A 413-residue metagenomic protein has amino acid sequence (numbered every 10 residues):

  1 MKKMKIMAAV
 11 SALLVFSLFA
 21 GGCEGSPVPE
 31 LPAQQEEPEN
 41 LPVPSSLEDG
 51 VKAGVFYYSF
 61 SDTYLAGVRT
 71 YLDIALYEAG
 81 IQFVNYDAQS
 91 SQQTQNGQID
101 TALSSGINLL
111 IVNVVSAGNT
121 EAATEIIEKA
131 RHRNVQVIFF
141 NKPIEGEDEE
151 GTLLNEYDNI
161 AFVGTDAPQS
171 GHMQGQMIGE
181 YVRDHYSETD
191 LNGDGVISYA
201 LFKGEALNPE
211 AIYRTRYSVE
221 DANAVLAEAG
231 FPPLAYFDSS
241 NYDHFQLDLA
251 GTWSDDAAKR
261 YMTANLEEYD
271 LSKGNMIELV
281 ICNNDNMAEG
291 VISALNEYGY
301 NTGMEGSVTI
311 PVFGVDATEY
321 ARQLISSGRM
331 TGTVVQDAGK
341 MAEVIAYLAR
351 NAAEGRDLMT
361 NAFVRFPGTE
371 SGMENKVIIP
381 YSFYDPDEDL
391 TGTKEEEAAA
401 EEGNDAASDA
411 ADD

Functional and structural regions predicted by a protein language model:
L18-G22: C-terminal motif of bacterial Sec signal peptides marking the signal peptidase cleavage site
E24, E30-V51, G193-S198, F202-K203 (+2 more regions): Hinge/cleft segment of the Venus flytrap/periplasmic-binding protein
Q35-S46, G50-Y71, A75-L76, V84-T101 (+4 more regions): Extracytoplasmic "Venus flytrap"
S46-L47, A53, Q95, A161-D194 (+4 more regions): Hydrophobic alpha-helical segments within soluble ligand-binding/sensing domains
V55, G106-A117, Q136-N141, L201 (+3 more regions): Periplasmic-binding protein-like
Y64-E78, S170-Q174, P209-S240, A257 (+2 more regions): Short, solvent-exposed amphipathic alpha-helices that sit in or adjacent to ligand/effector-binding or catalytic
V115-H132, S218, S240-R322: Hydrophobic alpha-helical
I126-Q169, E188-V196, E319-R322: Flexible loop/hinge segments that line or gate small-molecule binding clefts
